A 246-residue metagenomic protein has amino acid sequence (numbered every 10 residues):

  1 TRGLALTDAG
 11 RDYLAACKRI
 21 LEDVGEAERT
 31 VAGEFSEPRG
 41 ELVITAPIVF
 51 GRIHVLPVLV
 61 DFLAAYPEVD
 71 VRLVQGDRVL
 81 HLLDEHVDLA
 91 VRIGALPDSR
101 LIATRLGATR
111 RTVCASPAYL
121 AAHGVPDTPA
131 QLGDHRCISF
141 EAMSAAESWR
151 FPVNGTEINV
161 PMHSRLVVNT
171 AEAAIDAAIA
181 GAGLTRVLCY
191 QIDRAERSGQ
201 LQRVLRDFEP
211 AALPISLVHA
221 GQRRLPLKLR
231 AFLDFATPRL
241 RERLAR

Functional and structural regions predicted by a protein language model:
A5-G33: Alpha-helical "hinge/linker" immediately C-terminal to small N-terminal DNA-binding modules
T7-G10, L132, A177-G181, E196: Hydrophobic residues within well-ordered alpha-helices
A15, E68, C189-S198, Q202 (+1 more regions): C-terminal effector-binding regulatory domain of bacterial HTH transcription factors
G40-I102: Central regulatory/effector-binding core of bacterial HTH transcription factors
I44, S148-P161: Ligand-binding cleft/hinge of the Venus flytrap
V71-Q75, S139, N159-T170, F208: Short beta-strand-to-loop elements that line the ligand-binding cleft of bilobed periplasmic-binding protein-like
L89-R92, G183-V187: Paired acidic/hydrophobic, glycine-rich loop segments that form the ligand-binding mouth/hinge of periplasmic-binding
R100-R111, A115-I138, N154: Flexible hinge/capping segments at coil-to-helix
